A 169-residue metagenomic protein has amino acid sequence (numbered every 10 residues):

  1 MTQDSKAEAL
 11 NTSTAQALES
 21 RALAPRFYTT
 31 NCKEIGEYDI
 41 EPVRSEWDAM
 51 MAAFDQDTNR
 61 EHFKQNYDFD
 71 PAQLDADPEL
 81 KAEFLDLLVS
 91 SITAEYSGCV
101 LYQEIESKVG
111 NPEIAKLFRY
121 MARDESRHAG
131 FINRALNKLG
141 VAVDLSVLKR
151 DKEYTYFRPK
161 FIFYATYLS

Functional and structural regions predicted by a protein language model:
T2-S169: Non-heme di-metal
